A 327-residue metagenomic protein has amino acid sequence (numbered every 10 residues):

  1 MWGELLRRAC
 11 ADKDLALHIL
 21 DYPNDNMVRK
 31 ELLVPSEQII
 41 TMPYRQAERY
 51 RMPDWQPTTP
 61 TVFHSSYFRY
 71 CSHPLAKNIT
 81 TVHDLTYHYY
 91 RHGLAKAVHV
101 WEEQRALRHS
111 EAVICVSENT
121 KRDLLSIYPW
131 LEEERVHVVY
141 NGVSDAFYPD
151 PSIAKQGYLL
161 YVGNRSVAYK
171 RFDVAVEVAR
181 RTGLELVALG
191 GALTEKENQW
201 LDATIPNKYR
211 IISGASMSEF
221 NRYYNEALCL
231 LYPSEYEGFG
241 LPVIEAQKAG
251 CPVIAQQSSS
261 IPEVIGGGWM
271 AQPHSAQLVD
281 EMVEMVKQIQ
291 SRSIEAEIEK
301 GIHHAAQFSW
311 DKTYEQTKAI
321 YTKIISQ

Functional and structural regions predicted by a protein language model:
M1-Q327: Carbohydrate transferase catalytic cores enriched for Leloir-type hexosyltransferases
